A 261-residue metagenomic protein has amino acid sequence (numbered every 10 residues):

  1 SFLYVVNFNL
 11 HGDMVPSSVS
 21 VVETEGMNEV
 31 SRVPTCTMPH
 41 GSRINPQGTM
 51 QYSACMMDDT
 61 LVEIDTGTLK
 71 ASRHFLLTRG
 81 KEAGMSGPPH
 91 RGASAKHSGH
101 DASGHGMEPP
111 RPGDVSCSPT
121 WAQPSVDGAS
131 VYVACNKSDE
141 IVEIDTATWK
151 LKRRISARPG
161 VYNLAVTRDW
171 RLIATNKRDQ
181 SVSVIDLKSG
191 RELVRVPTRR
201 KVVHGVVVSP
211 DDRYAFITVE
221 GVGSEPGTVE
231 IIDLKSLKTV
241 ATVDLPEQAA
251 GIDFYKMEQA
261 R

Functional and structural regions predicted by a protein language model:
S1-R261: Predominantly soluble domains enriched in secretory-pathway, periplasmic, or organellar proteins
